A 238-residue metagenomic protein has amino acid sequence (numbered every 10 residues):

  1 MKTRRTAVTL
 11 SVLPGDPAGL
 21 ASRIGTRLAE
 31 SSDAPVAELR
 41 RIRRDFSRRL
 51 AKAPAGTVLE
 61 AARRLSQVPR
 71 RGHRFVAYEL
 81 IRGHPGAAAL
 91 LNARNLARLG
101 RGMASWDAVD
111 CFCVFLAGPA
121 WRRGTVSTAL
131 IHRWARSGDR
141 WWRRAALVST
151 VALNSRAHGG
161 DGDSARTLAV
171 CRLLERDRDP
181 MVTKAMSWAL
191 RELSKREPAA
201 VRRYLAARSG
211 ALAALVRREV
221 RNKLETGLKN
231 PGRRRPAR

Functional and structural regions predicted by a protein language model:
M1-R238: Alpha-helical scaffold domains
